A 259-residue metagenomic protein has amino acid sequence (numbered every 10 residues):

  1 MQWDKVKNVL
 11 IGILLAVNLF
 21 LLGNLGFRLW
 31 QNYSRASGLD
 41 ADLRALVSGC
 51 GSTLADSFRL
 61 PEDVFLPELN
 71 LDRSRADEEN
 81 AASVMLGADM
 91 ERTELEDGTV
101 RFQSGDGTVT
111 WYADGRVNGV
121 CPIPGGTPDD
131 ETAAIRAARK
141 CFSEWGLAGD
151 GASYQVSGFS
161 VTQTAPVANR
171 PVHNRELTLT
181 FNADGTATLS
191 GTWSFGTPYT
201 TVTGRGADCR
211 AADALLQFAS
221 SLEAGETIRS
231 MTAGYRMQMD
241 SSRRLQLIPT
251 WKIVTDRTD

Functional and structural regions predicted by a protein language model:
M1-G149, A165-V167: Preferential activation on post-signal-peptide N-terminal prodomains/segments of secreted or lumenal proteins
I13, L177, W251: Residue-level detector of short, conserved catalytic/binding motifs and their immediate flanks
L71, M90-R92, V100, V156-V161 (+3 more regions): Hydrophobic transmembrane signal anchors and adjacent membrane-proximal interface regions, especially in viral
R92-L95, G146-T162, A224-Q238: Short glycine-rich, low-complexity/disordered patches
T99-I123, Q163-T200, V254-D259: Amphipathic N-proximal alpha-helical interface segments
A133-F181, A187: Glycine- and small hydrophobic-enriched segments that form the cores of compact globular domains
D184-D259: Extracytoplasmic/luminal low-complexity segments enriched in Pro/Gly and acidic/polar residues that act as flexible
